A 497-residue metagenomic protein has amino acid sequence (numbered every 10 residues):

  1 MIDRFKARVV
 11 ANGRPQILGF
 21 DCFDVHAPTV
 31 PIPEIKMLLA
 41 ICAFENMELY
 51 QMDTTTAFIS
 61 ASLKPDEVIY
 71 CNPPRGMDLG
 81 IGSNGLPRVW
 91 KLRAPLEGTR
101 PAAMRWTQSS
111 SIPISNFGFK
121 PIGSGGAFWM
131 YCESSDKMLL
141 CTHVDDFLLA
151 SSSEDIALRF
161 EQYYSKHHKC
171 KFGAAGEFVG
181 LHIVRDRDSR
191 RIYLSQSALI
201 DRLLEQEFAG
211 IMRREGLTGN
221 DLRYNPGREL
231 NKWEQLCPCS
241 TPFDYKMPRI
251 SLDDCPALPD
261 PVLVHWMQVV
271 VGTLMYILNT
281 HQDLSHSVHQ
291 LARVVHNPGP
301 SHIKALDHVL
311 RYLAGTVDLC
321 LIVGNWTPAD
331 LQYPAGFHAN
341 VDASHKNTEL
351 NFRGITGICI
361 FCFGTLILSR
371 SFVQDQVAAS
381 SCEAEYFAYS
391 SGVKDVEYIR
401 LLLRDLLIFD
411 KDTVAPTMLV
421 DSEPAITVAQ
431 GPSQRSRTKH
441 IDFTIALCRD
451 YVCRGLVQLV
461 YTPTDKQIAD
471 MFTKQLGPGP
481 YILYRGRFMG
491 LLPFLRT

Functional and structural regions predicted by a protein language model:
M1-T497: Long, low-complexity, charge-biased intrinsically disordered regions
